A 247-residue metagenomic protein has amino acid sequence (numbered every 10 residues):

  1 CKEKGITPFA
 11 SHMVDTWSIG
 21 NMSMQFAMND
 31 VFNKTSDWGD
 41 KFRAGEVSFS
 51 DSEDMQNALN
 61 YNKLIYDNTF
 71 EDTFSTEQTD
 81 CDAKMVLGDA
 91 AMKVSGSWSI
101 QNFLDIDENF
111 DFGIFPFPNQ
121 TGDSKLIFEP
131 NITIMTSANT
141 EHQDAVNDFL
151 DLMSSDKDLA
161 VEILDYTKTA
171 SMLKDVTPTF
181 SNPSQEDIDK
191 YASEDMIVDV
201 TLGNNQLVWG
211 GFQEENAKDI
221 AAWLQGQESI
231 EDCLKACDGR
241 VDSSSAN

Functional and structural regions predicted by a protein language model:
C1-V47, A90: Extracytoplasmic/periplasmic solute-binding protein
A10, A91-G96, G113: Paired acidic/hydrophobic, glycine-rich loop segments that form the ligand-binding mouth/hinge of periplasmic-binding
H12, Q78, S95-I100: Beta->alpha turn/N-cap motifs
N29-N33, M55, N68, N139-V146 (+1 more regions): Short helix-loop capping/hinge motifs at secondary-structure junctions, enriched in acidic/polar residues
D40-F74: Glycine-centered hinge/linker elements that transmit conformational signals in sensory and ligand-binding systems
D67, D105-K168, K218: Extracytoplasmic/periplasmic substrate-recognition and gating elements
T73-L87: Short helix-initiation/N-cap motifs at beta->coil->alpha
I127-F128, D165-D175, E186-S245: C-terminal capping/gating helix-and-loop segments adjacent to ligand/active sites or protein-protein/ligand interfaces
